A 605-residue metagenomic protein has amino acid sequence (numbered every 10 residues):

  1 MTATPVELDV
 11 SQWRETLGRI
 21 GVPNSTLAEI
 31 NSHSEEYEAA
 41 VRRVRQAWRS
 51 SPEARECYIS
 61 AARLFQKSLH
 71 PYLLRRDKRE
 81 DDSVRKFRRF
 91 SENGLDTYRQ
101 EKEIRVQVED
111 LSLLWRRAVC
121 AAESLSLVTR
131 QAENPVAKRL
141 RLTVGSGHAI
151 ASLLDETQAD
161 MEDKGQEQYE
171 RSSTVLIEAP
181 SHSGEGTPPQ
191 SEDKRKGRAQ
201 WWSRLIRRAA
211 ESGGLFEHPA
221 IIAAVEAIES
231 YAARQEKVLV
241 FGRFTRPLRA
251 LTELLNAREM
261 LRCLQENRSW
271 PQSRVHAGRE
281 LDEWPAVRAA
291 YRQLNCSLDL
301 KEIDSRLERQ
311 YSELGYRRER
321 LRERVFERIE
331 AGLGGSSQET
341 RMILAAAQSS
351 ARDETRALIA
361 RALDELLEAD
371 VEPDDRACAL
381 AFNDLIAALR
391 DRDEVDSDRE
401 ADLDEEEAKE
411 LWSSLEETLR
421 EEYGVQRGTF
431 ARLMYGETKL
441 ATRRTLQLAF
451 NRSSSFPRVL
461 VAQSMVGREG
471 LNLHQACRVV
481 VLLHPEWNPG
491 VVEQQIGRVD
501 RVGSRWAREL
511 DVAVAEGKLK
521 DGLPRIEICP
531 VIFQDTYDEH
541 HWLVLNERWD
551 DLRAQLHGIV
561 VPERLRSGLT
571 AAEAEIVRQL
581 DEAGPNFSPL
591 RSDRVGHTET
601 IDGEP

Functional and structural regions predicted by a protein language model:
M1-S453, V461, M465-L471, V512-P605: Helicase motor interdomain insertion/brace
V6, W487-N488: Conserved beta-strand elements of beta-rich interaction domains across eukaryotes, especially beta-propellers
E15, L471-P485, Q494, E527-P530: A short beta-strand element within the Helicase C-terminal
R458-V459, V479: Short, Asp-centered acidic motifs that coordinate Mg2+ and/or phosphate in catalytic or ligand-binding sites
N488-G517: Conserved SF2 helicase motif VI
